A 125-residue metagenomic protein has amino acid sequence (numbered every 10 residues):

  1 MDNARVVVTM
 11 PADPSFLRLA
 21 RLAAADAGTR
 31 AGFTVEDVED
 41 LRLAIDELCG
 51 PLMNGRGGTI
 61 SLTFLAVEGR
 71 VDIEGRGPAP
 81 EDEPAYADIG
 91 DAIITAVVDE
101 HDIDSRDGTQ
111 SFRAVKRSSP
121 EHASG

Functional and structural regions predicted by a protein language model:
M1-L43: Bergerat-fold GHKL ATPase/HATPase_c domain
M1-V7, G50-G125: Conserved beta-strand-loop-beta-strand hairpin that lines the nucleotide-binding pocket of ATP/GTP-utilizing enzymes
V35-G57: Conserved ATP-binding N-box helix of the HATPase_c
